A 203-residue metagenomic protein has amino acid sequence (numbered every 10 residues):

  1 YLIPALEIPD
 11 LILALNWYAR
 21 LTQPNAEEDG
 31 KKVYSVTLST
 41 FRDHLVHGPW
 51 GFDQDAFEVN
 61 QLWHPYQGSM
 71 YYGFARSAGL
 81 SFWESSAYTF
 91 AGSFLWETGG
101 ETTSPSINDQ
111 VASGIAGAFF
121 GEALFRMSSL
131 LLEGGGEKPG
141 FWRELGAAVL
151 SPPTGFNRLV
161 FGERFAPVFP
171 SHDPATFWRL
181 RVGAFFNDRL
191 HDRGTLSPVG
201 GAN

Functional and structural regions predicted by a protein language model:
Y1-N203: Hydrophobic alpha-helical membrane segments
